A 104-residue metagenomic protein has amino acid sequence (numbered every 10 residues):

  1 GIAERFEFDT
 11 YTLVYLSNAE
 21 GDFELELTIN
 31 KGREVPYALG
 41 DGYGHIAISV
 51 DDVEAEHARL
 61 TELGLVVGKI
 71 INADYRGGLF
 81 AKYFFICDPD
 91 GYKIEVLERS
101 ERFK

Functional and structural regions predicted by a protein language model:
G1-E24, E62, G77: Core segments of cupin and vicinal oxygen chelate
G1-F8, I71-D74, E98-F103: Conserved catalytic-core motifs of GNAT/GCN5-like acyltransferases
L16-G21, I86-P89, R99: Active-site beta-strand termini and strand-to-loop segments that position acidic
K31-D90: Vicinal oxygen chelate
